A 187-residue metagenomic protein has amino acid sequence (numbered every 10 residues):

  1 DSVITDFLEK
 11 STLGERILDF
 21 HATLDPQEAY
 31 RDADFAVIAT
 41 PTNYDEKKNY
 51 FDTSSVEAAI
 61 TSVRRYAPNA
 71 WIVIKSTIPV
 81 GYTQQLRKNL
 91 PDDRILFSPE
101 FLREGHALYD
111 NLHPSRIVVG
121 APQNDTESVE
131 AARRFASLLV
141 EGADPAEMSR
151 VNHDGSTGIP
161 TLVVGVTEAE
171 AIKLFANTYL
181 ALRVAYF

Functional and structural regions predicted by a protein language model:
D1-F35, T42-N49: Conserved N-terminal Rossmann-fold NAD(P) cofactor-binding segment
T12-G14, Q27-E28, R64, L108-D110 (+1 more regions): Short secondary-structure boundary/capping segments
I17-D19, N69, D92, G158: A generic structural signal for alpha->beta connector loops
P26, D34-V37, A59, D144: Domain-wide signal for the mature, well-folded portions of proteins, strongly enriched in nucleus-encoded organellar
P26-Q27, T53, D125: Residues at or immediately preceding the N-termini of alpha-helices
Y30, Y44-A107: Rossmann-like NAD(P)(H) cofactor-binding subdomain of soluble oxidoreductases
D34, T40-T42, T77, Q123: Short glycine-/small-residue-rich Rossmann-like dinucleotide-binding loops
Q85-S98, R103-F187: Internal alpha-helical scaffold of NAD(P)-dependent oxidoreductase catalytic cores
